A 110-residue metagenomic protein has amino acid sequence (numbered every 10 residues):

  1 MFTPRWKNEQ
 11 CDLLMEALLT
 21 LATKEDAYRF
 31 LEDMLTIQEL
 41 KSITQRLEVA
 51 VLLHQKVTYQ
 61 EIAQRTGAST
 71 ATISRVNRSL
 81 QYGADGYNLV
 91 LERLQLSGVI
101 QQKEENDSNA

Functional and structural regions predicted by a protein language model:
M1-L21: General nucleic-acid-binding
L18-A22, Y28, N109: Active-site anion-handling motifs in enzyme catalytic cores
D26-Q45: Short, Lys/Arg-enriched anionic-surface-contact patches
I43-V57: Short, amphipathic alpha-helical "recognition" segments used to contact nucleic acids or chromatin
V49, I73-L80: Major-groove recognition helix of helix-turn-helix-like DNA-binding domains
E61-T66, I73: Short alpha-helical "recognition helix" segments of helix-turn-helix
R78-R93: Short, solvent-exposed alpha-helical "recognition" segments
V90-A110: Intrinsically disordered, low-complexity basic tails/linkers immediately adjacent to helix-turn-helix/homeobox/MYB/SANT
